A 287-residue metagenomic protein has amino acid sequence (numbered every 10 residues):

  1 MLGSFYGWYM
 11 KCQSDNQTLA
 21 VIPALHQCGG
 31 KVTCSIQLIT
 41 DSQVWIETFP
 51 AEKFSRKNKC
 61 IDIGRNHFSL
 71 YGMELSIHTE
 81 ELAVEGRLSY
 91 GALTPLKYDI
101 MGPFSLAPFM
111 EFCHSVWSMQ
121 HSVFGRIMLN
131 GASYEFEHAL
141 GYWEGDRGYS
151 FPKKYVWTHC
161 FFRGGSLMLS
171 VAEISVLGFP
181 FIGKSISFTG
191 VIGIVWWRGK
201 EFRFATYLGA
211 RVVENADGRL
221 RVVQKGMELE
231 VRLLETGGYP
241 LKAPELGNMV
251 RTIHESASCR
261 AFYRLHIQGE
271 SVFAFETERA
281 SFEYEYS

Functional and structural regions predicted by a protein language model:
M1-S287: Structured soluble/peripheral alpha/beta segments that form catalytic or ligand/cofactor-binding pockets
